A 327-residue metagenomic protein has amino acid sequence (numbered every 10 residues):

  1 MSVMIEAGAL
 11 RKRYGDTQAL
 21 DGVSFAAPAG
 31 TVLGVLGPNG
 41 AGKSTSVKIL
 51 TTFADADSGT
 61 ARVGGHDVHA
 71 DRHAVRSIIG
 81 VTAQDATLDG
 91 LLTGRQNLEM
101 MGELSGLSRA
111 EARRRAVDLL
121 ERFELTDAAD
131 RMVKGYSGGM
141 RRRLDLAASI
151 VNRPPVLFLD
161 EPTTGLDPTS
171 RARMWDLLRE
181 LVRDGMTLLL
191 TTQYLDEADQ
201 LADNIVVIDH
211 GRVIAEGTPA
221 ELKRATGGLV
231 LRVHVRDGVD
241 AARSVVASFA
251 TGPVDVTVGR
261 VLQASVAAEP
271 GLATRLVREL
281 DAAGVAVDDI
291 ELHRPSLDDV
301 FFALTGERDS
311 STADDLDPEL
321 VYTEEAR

Functional and structural regions predicted by a protein language model:
V3-A7, K12-D209, I214-A215: ABC transporter nucleotide-binding domains
K12, F25, V233-V235, A264-V266 (+1 more regions): Preference for bulky hydrophobic residues occupying beta-strand positions in well-ordered beta-sheet regions
G80, N97, G106, D145 (+4 more regions): A generic structural signal for secondary-structure junctions that act as hinges or helix/strand caps at the edges
V117, D176, A220, R224 (+2 more regions): Solvent-exposed alpha-helical segments within well-ordered globular domains of core cellular machineries
L125, G252-D255, A286-E291: A short linear hydrophobic-aromatic micro-motif
W175-A267: ABC transporter nucleotide-binding domain
E269-R327: C-terminal coupling/interaction segments
